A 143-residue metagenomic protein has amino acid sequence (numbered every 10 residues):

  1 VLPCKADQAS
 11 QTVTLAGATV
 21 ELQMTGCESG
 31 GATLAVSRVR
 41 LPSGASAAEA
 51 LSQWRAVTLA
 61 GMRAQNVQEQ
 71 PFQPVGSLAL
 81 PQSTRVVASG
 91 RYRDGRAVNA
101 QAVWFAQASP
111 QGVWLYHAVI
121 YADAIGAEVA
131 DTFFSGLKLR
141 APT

Functional and structural regions predicted by a protein language model:
V1-E49: Secretory pathway targeting signatures of secreted, lumenal, and periplasmic proteins
P3-Q8, A50-N66, P110-T143: Surface-exposed amphipathic alpha-helical segments
A6, V36, V98-W104, L137 (+1 more regions): Generic preference for hydrophobic/aromatic residues in regular secondary structure cores
D7-G26, A56-S109: Signature of long, low-cysteine stretches enriched in small and polar/charged residues
A32, V39, S89-G95, A102 (+2 more regions): Accessory (non-J-domain) regions of J-domain/Hsp40 co-chaperones
R38-E49, R91, H117-A124: Second-shell loop/turn segments in exported
A45, G95-A97, A127: Intrinsically disordered, low-complexity acidic/polar segments
